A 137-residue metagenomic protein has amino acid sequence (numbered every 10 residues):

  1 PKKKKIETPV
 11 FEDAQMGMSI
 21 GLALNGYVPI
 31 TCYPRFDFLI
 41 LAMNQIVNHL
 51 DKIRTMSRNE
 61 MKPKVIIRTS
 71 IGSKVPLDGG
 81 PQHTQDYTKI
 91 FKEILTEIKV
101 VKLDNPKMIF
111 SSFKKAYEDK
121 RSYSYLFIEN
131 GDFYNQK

Functional and structural regions predicted by a protein language model:
P1-N135: Thiamine diphosphate
